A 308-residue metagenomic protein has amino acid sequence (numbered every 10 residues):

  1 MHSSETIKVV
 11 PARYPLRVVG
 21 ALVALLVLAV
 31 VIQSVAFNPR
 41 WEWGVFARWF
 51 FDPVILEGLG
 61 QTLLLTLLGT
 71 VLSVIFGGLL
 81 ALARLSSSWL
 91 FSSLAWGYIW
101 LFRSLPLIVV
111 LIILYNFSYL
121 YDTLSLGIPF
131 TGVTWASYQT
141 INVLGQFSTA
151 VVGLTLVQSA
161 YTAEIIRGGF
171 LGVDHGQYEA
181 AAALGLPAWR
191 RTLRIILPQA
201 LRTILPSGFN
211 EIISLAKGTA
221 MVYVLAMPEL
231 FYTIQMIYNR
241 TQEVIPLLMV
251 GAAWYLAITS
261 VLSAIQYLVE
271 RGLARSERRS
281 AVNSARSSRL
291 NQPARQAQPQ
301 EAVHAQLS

Functional and structural regions predicted by a protein language model:
M1-S308: Transmembrane alpha-helices and adjacent helix-loop boundaries
